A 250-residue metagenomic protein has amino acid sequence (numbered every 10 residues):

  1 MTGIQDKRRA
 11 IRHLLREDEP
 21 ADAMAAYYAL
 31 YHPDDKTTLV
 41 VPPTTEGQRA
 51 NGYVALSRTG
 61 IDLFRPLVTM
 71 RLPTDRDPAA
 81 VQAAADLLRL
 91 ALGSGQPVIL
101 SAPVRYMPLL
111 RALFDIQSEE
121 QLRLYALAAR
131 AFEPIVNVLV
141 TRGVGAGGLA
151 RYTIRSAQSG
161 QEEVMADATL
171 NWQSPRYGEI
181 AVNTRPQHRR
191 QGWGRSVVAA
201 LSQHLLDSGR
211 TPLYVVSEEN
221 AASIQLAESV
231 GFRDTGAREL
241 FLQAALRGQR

Functional and structural regions predicted by a protein language model:
M1-E119, F132-A146: N-terminal charged segments
Q48-G52, E162-A166, A222: Glycine-rich acetyl-CoA-binding "A-motif" of GNAT/NAT acetyltransferases
R76-R89, R190-L206, I224-S229: Conserved acetyl-CoA-binding loop-helix of GNAT-fold acetyltransferases
S101-R105, L213-Q225, F241-L246: Conserved beta-strand-loop-alpha-helix junction that forms the acyl-donor binding cleft
R105-I116, R195, E218-G236: Conserved active-site alpha-helix within GNAT-family acetyltransferase domains
I116-A128, V215, R233-G248: Conserved catalytic-core motifs of GNAT/GCN5-like acyltransferases
A157, M165-Y177, A181-R185: A conserved beta-strand-loop-helix scaffold within acyl/acetyltransferase catalytic domains
